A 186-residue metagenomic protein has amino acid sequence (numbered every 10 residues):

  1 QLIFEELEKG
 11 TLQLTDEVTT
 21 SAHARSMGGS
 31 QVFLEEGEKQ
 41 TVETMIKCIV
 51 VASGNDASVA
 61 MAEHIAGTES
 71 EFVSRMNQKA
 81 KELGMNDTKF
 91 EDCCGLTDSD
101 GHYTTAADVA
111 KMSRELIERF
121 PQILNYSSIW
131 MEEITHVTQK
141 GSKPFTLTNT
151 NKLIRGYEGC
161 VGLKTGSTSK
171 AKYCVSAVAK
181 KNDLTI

Functional and structural regions predicted by a protein language model:
Q1-A107, I117-E118, K181: Active-site-adjacent loops and short helices of periplasmic peptidoglycan-processing enzymes
T68-I186: Penicillin-recognizing serine hydrolase domain
